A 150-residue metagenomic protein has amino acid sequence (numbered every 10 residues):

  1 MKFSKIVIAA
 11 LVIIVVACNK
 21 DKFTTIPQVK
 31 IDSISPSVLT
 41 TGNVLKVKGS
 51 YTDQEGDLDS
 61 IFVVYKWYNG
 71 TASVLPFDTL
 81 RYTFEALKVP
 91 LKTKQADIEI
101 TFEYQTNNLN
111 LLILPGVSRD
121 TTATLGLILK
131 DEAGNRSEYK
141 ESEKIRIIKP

Functional and structural regions predicted by a protein language model:
K2-A9: Sec-dependent signal peptide recognition, specifically the positively charged N-region followed immediately by
A9-V12, F84: Short N-terminal leader segment in a subset of presequences, especially plant chloroplast and some mitochondrial
I14-A17: C-terminal motif of bacterial Sec signal peptides marking the signal peptidase cleavage site
N19-T25: Bacterial lipoprotein signal-peptidase II cleavage site
I26-P150: First exposed extracellular module after export/assembly in secreted or surface-exposed proteins
